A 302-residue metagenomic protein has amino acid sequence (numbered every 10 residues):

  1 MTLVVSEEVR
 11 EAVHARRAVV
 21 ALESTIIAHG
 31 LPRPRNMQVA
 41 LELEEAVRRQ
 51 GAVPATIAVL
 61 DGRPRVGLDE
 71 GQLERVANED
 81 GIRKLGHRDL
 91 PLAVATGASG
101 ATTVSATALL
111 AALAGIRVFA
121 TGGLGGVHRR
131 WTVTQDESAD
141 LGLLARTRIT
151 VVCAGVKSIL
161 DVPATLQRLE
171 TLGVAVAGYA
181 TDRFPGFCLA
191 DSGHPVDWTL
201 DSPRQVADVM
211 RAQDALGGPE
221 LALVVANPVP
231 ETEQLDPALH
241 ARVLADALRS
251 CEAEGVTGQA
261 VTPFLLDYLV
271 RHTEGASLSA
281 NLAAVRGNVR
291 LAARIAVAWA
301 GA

Functional and structural regions predicted by a protein language model:
R10-H14, V19-V20, R49, L110-L113 (+6 more regions): Solvent-exposed alpha-helices and their adjacent loops that cap or buttress functional pockets in soluble metabolic
V20-L22, P54-V59, G100, V118-G123 (+4 more regions): General beta-strand structural signal in soluble alpha/beta enzymes
S24, H29-L31, M37-L92, L216-T232 (+2 more regions): Glycine-rich nucleotide/cofactor/substrate-binding loop typically near the N-terminus or early in the first domain
E70-R148: Divalent-metal (Mg2+/Mn2+/Ca2+)-assisted nucleotide/phosphate chemistry catalytic cores
T103-V104, T132-A145, I149-E170, R204-D208: Active-site glycine-rich loop that binds ribose-phosphate moieties when present
D161-S192, A207-D208: Glycine-rich, Lys/Arg-enriched anion-binding loops that position phosphate/diphosphate groups for phosphoryl
A190-A215: Anionic-ligand binding region
P219-G287: A C-terminal functional module that forms or caps the active site or interfaces directly with catalytic machinery
